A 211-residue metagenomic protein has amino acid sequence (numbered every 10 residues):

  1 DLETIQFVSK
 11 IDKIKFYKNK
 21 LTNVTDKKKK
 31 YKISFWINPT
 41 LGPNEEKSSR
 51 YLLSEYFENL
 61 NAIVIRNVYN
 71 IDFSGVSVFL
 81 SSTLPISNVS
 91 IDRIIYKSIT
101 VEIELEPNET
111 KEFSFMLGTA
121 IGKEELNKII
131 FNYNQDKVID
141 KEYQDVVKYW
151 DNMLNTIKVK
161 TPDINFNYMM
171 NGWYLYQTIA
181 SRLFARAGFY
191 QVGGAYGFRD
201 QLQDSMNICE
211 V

Functional and structural regions predicted by a protein language model:
D1-F7, S98-I99, A185-G193: Active-site-adjacent structural elements in folded domains
I5-V101, E124-T156: Polysaccharide-binding surfaces and accessory modules of carbohydrate-active proteins
K29, I103-I121: Short Pro-Gly-centered flexible turn/kink motifs
R66, E106, K160-P162: A structural detector for beta-sheet-dominated domains
R66, G118, V211: Active-site catalytic microenvironments for nucleophilic, acid-base chemistry
D151-V211: Substrate-binding groove/exosite segments of carbohydrate-active enzymes
